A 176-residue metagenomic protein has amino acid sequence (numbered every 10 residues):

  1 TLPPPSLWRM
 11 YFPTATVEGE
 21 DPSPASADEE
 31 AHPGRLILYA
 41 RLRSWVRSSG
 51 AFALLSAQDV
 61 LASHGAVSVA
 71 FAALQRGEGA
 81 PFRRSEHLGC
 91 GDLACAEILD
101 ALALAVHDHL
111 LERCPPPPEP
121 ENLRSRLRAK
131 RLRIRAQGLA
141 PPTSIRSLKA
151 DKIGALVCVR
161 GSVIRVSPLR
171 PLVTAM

Functional and structural regions predicted by a protein language model:
T1-M176: Long, low-complexity, serine/threonine- and charged-residue-rich intrinsically disordered N-terminal tails that act as
